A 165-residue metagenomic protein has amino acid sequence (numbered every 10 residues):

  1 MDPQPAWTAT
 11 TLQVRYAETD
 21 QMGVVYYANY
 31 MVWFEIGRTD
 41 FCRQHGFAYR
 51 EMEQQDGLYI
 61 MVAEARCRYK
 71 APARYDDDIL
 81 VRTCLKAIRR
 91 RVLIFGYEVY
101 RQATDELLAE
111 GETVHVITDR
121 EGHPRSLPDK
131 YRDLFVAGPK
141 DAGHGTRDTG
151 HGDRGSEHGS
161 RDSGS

Functional and structural regions predicted by a protein language model:
M1-L80, K86-I94, E98-H144, D148-R154 (+1 more regions): Terminal targeting signals and extreme-terminal segments of soluble enzymes
